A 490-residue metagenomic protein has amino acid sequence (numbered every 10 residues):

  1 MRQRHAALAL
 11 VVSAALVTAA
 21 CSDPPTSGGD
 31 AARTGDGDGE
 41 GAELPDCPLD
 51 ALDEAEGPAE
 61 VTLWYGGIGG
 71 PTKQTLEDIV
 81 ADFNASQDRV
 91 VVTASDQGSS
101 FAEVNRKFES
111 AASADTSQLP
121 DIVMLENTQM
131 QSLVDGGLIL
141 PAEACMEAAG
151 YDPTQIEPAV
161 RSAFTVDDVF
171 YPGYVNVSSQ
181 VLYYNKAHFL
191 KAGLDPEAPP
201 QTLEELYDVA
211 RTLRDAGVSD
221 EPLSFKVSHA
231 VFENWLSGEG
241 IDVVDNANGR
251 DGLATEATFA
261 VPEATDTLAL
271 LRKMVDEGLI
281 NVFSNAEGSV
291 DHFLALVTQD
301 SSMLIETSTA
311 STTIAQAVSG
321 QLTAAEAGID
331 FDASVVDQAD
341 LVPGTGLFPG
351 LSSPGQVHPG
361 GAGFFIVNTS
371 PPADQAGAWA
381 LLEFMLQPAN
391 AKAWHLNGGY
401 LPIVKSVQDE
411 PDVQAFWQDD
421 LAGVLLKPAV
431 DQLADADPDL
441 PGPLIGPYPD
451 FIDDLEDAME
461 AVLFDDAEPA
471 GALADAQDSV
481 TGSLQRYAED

Functional and structural regions predicted by a protein language model:
C21-L49: Short, low-complexity, disordered segments immediately C-terminal to signal peptides in bacterial exported proteins
D46, D50, L125-S179, W235-G238 (+3 more regions): Hinge/lid segment of periplasmic solute-binding proteins
D82, S86-I156, K191-G193, L294-L296 (+2 more regions): Extracytoplasmic "Venus flytrap"/periplasmic binding protein-like
S113, Q118-V123, A149-F189, E221-P222 (+2 more regions): A structural signal for short loop-to-beta-strand junctions that line the ligand-binding cleft of periplasmic/secreted
V166-V175, Q180, E204-E256, A260 (+1 more regions): Extracytoplasmic/periplasmic solute-binding protein
A192, E277-I280, S319-L401: Extracytoplasmic/periplasmic substrate-recognition and gating elements
Y207-A210, G252-N285, F348: Glycine-centered hinge/linker elements that transmit conformational signals in sensory and ligand-binding systems
D340-G346, L396-D450, D454, A461: Long, aromatic- and glycine/proline-rich binding clefts that accommodate carbohydrate-like moieties
